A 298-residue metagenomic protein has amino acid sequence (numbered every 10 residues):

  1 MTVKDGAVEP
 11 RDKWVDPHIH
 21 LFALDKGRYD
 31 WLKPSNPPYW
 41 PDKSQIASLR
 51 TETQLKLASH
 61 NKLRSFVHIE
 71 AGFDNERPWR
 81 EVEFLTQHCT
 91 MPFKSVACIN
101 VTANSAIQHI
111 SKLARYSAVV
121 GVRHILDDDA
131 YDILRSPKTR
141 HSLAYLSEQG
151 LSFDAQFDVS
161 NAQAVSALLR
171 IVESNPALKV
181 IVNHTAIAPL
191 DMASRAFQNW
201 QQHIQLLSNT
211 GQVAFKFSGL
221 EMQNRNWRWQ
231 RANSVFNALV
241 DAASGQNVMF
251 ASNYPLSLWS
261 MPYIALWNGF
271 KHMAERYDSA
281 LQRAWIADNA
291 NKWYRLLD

Functional and structural regions predicted by a protein language model:
M1-P17, L24-L57, S65, A238 (+2 more regions): Mid-to-C-terminal alpha-helical segments outside catalytic/metal-binding sites
T2, R77-Q163, R170, A214-Q223: Active-site gating/metal-coordination segments in enzymes
V15-I19, S65-I69, F93-A97, V120-H124 (+4 more regions): Hydrophobic faces of well-ordered beta-strands that scaffold small-molecule active sites in alpha/beta enzyme cores
I19-L21, F73, D127, I187 (+1 more regions): Short, glycine/acidic-enriched loop or turn micro-motifs at the edges of active sites
N36-S48, E52-D74, P92-N100, V120-D127 (+1 more regions): Divalent metal-dependent hydrolysis catalytic cores, especially in the metallo-beta-lactamase
S44-T53, R77-E81, V101, S105 (+5 more regions): Soluble or luminal CAZymes and related metallo-dependent hydrolases
E76-M91, N175-I181, N233-A243, L266-M273: Short, electropositive alpha-helical surface patch
R135-M249: Catalytic pocket-lining loop regions of alpha/beta-barrel enzymes, especially the amidohydrolase/enolase/GH5 lineages
